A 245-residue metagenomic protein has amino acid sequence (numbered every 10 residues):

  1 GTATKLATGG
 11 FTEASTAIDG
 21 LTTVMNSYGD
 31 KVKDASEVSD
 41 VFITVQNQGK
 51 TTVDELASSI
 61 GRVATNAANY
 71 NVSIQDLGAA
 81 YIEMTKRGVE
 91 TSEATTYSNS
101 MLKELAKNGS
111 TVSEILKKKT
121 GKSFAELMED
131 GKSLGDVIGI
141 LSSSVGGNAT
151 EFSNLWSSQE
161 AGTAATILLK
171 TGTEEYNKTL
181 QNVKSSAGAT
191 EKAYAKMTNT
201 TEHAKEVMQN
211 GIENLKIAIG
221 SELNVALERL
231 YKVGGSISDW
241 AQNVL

Functional and structural regions predicted by a protein language model:
G1-Q46, E55-V63, S73-V233: Alpha-helical architecture feature
A68-N71: A short glycine-centered flexible hinge/capping loop motif at secondary-structure junctions
A241-L245: Membrane-penetrating hydrophobic segments
